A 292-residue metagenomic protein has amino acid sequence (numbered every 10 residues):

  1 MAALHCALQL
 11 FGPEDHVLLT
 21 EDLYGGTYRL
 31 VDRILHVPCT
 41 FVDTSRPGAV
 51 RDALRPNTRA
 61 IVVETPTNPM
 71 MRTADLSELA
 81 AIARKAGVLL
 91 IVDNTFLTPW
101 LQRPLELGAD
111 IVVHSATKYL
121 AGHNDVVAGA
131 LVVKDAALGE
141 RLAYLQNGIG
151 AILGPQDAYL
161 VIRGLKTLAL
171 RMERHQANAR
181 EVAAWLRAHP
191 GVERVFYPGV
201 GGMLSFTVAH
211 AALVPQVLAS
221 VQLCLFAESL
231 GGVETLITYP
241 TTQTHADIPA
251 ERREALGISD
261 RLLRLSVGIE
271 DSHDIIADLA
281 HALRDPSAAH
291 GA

Functional and structural regions predicted by a protein language model:
M1-G191, F196: Conserved PLP-enzyme active-site core in the AAT-like
G25, G48, P56-R59, R171 (+1 more regions): PLP-dependent enzyme catalytic core of the Aspartate aminotransferase-like
L142, P215-Q222, D278-L283: Short amphipathic alpha-helices in soluble, non-transmembrane regions that often serve as interface/regulatory elements
I149-G150, S220-L230, A282-G291: A common structural junction motif
E181-R187, L225-F226, H273-D274: Short amphipathic alpha-helical segments with coiled-coil-like heptad repeat character
R194, P198-L263, V267: Conserved C-terminal alpha-helix-loop-beta "cap" of PLP-dependent enzymes that closes/shapes the active-site mouth
